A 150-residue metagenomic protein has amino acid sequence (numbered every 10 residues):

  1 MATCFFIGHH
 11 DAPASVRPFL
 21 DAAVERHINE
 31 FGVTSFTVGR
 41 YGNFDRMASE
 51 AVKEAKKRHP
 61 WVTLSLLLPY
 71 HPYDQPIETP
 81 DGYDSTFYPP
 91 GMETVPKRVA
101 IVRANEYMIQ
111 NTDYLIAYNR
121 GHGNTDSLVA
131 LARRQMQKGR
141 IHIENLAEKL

Functional and structural regions predicted by a protein language model:
M1-L150: Acidic/glycine-enriched connector segments
